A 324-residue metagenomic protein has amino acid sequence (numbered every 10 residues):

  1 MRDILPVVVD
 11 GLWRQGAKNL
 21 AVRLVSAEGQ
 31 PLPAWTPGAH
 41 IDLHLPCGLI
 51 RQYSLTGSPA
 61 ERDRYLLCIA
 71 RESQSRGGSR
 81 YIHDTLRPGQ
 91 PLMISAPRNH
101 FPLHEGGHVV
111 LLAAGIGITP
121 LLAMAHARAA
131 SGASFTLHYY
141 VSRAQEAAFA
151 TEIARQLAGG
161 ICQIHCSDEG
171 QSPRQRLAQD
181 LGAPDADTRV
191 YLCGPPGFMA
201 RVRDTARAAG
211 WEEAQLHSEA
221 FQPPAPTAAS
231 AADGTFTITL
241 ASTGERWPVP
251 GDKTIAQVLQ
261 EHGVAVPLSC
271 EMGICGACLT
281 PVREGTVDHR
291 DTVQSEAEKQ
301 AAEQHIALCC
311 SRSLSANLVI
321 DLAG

Functional and structural regions predicted by a protein language model:
R2-P91, S95, H104, V141-A144 (+1 more regions): Ferredoxin-reductase
W35-A39, A229-F236, I274: A short, compositionally biased
P37-A39, T56-A60, P250-A256, Q294-A297 (+1 more regions): A short, sequence-level motif marking secondary-structure junctions
R80-A241, P248: FNR/FR-type flavoprotein reductase catalytic core
M124, M272-G273: Rossmann-like dinucleotide/flavin-binding elements
G234-P267: C-terminal accessory/binding modules appended to enzymatic or scaffolding proteins
V258-H262, P267, G276-G324: Iron-sulfur (Fe-S) cluster-binding segments and ferredoxin-like electron-carrier domains, especially [2Fe-2S]
